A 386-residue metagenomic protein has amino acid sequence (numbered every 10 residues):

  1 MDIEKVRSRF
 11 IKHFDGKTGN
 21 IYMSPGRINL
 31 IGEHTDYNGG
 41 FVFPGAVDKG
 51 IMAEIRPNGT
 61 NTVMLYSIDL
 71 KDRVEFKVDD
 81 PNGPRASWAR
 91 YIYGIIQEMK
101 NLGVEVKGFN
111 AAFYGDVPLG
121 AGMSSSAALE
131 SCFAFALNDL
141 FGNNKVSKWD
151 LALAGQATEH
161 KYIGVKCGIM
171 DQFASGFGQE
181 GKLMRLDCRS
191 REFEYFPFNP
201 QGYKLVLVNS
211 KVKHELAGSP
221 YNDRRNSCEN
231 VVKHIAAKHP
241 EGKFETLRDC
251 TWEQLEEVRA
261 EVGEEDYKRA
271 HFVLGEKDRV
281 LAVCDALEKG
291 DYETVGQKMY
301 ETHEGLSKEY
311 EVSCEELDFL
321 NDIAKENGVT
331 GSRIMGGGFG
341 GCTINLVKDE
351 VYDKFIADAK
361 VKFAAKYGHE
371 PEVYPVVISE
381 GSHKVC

Functional and structural regions predicted by a protein language model:
M1-Y22, I28-G32, Y37-F41, F76-D79 (+4 more regions): Gly/Ser-rich oxyanion-binding loop with an adjacent helix/lid that shapes the negatively charged ligand pocket
D2-R27, M52-R85, K182-G331, L346-C386: C-terminal nucleotide
G39-A46, R224-R225: Short Gly/aromatic-enriched secondary-structure transition segments
P44-A46, E54-P57, G103: Short, charge-rich binding segments
A128, C342-L346: FabD-like malonyl-/acyl-CoA
F339: Glycine-rich phosphate-binding loop
